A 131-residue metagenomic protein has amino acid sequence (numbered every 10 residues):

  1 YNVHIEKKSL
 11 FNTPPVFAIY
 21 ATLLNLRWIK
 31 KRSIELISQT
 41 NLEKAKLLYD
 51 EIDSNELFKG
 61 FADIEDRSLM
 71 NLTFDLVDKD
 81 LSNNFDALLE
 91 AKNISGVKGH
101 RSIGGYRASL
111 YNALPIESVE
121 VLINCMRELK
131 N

Functional and structural regions predicted by a protein language model:
Y1-Y49, D63: Active-site C-terminal subdomain of aminotransferase-like
E6, S68-L72, G104-Y106: Short amphipathic alpha-helical segments
T22, I29, T73-D75, L110: Short, well-ordered beta-strand elements within core beta-sheets of diverse protein domains
F58-L89: Conserved PLP-binding catalytic core of the aspartate aminotransferase-like
N83-K92, V121-R127: Short amphipathic alpha-helices in soluble, non-transmembrane regions that often serve as interface/regulatory elements
K92-R107: Conserved PLP cofactor-binding pocket of PLP-dependent enzymes
R107-N131: PLP-dependent enzyme catalytic core of the Aspartate aminotransferase-like
